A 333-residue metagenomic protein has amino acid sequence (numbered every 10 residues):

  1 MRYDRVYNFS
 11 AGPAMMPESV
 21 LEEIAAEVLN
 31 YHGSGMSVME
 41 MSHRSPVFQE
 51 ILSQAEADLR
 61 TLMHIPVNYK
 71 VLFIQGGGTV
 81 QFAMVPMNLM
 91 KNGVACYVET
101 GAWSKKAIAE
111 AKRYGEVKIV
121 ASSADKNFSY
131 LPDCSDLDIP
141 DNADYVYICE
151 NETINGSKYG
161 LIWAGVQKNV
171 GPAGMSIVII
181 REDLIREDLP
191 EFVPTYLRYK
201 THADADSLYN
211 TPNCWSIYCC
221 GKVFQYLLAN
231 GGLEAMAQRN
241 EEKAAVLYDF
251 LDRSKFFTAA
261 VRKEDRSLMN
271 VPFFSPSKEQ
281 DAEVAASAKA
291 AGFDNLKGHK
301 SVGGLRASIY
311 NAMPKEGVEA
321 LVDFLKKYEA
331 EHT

Functional and structural regions predicted by a protein language model:
R5-E56: A glycine-/small-polar-enriched, mobile loop at the entrance of the PLP active site in fold-type I
V6, A290, G303-T333: PLP-dependent enzyme catalytic core of the Aspartate aminotransferase-like
G12, A111, S123-L161: Active-site phosphate-binding strand-loop segment of PLP-dependent enzymes
S34-Q81, N88, A102, E110: Conserved N-terminal alpha-helix of the aminotransferase class I/II PLP-enzyme fold
M90-K105: Conserved PLP-anchoring active-site segment centered on the Schiff-base-forming lysine
V166-Y248, E331-T333: Active-site C-terminal subdomain of aminotransferase-like
F257-A288: Conserved PLP-binding catalytic core of the aspartate aminotransferase-like
